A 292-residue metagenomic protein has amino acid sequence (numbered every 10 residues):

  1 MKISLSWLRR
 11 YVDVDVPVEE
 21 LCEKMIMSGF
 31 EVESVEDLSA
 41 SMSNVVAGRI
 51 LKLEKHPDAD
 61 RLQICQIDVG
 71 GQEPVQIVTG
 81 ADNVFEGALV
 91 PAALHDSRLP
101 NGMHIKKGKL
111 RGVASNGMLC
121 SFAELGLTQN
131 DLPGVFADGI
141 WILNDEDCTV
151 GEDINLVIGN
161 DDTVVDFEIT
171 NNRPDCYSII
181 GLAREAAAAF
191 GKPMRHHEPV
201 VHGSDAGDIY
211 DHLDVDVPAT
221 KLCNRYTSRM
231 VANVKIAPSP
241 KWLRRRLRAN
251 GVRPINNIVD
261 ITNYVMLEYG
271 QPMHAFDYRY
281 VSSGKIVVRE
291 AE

Functional and structural regions predicted by a protein language model:
M1-G207: Phosphate-backbone binding interfaces of nucleic-acid-interacting proteins
L5, E23, Q63, F190 (+1 more regions): Glycine/proline-enriched, intrinsically flexible loops and inter-domain linkers
